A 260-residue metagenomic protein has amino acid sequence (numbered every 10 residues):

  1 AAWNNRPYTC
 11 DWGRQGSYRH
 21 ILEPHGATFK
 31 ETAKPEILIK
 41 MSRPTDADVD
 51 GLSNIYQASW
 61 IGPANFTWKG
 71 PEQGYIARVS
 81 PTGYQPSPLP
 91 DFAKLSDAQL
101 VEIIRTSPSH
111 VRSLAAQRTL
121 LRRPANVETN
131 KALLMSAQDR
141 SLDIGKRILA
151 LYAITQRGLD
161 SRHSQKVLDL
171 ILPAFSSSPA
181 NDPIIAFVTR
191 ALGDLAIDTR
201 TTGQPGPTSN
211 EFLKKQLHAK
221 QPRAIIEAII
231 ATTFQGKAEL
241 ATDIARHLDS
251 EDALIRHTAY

Functional and structural regions predicted by a protein language model:
A1, P173-S176, Q221, D252 (+1 more regions): Short, intrinsically disordered, charge-balanced linker/junction segments flanking boundaries in proteins
A1-R105, L114-R122, F187, N210: Beta-propeller domains with acidic blade repeats across secreted/periplasmic ectodomains and cytosolic WD/CNH propellers
F92-E102, A125-Q138, L159-S176, I197-H218 (+1 more regions): Amphipathic alpha-helical scaffolding segments comprising HEAT/armadillo-like alpha-solenoid repeats
P108-S109, S141-D143, S178-D182, K220-Q221 (+1 more regions): Short inter-helical turns and helix N-cap capping residues of alpha-solenoid HEAT/ARM repeat scaffolds
R112-S113, I144-R147, I185, I225 (+1 more regions): Residue-level detector of extended alpha-helical repeat arrays and alpha-solenoid scaffolds
E227-F234, D243-Y260: Long alpha-helical HEAT/HEAT-like repeat alpha-solenoid scaffolds in very large eukaryotic proteins, especially those
